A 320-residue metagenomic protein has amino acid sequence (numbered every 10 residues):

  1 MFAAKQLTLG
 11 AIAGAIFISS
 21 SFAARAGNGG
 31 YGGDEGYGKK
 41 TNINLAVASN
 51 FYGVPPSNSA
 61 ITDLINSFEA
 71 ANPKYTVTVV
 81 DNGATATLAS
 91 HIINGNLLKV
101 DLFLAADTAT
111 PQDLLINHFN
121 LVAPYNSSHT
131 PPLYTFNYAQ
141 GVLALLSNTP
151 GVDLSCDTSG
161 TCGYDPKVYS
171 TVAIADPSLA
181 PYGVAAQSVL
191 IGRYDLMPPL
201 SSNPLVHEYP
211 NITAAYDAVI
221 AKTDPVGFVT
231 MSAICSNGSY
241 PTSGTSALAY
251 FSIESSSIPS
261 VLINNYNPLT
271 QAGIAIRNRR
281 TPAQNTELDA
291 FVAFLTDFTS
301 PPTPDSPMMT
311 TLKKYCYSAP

Functional and structural regions predicted by a protein language model:
M1-A11: Bacterial N-terminal signal peptides that target proteins for export
G10-S20: Bacterial N-terminal signal peptides
F22-R25: Sec/Tat signal peptide C-region and signal peptidase I cleavage site
G27-N94, A105-V122, P131-P320: Exported/periplasmic ABC-transporter solute-binding proteins
L102: Mobile, glycine-rich extracellular loop/lid and propeptide segments that shape or gate substrate/ligand access
N126-S128: Serine-hydrolase catalytic machinery in alpha/beta-hydrolase-like enzymes
